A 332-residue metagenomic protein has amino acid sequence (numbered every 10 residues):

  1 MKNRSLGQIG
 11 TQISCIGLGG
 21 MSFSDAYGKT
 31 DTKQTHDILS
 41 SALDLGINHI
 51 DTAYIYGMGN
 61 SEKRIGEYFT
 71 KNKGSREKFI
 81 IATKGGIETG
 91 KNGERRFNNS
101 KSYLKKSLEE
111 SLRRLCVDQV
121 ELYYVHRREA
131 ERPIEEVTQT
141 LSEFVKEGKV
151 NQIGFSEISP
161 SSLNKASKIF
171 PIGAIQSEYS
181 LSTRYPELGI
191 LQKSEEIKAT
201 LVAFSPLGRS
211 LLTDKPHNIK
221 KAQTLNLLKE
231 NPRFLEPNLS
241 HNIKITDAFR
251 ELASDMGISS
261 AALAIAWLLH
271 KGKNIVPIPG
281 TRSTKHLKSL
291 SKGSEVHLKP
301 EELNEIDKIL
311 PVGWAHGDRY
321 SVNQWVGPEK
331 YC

Functional and structural regions predicted by a protein language model:
M1, E196, T224-E251, D255 (+3 more regions): Terminal-tail/helix-coil boundary detector
M1-F79: N-terminal binding-site loop/beta-alpha segment at the start of enzyme catalytic domains that lines or forms
L6, L18, T35, I50 (+13 more regions): Conserved, mostly hydrophobic/aromatic
Q8-Y27, A82-R96, Q119, Y124: N-terminal small/glycine-rich loop or linker at the start of catalytic domains across soluble metabolic enzymes
I13-G17, N48-H49, K78-A82, Q119-L122 (+4 more regions): Structural preference for beta-strand elements that scaffold enzyme active sites
M21-F23, A53-I55, K84-E88, V125-R128 (+4 more regions): Active-site beta-loop-alpha junctions enriched in small/polar residues
K91-S182, G189, T200: Glycine/proline-rich, positively charged, aromatic-decorated active-site loop/lid region on the catalytic face
P186-T224, S259: Aromatic-lined glycan-binding groove of carbohydrate-active enzymes
